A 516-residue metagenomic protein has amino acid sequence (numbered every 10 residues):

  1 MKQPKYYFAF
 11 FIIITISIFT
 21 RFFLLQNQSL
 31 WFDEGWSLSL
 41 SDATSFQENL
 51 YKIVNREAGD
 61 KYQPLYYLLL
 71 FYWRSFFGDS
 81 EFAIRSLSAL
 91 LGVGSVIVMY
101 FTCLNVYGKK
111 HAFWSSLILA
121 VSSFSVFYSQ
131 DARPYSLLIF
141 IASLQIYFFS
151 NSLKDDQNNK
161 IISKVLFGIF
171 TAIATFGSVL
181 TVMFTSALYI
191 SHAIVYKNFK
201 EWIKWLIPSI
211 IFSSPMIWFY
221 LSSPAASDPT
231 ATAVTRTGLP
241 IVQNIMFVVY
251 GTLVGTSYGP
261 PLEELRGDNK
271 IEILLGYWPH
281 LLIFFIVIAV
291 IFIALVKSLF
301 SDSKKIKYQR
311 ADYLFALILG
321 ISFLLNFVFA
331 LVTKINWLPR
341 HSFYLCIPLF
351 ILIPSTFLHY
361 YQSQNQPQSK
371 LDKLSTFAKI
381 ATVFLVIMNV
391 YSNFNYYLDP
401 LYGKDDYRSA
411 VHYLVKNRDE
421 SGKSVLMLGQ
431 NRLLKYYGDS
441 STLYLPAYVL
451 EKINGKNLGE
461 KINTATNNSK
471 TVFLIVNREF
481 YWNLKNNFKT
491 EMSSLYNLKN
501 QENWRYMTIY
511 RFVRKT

Functional and structural regions predicted by a protein language model:
M1-F10: N-terminal membrane topogenic signal
F10-D156, I161-Q368, D372-V513: Membrane-proximal helix-loop-helix interfaces that form the catalytic/acceptor-binding platform of multi-pass membrane
